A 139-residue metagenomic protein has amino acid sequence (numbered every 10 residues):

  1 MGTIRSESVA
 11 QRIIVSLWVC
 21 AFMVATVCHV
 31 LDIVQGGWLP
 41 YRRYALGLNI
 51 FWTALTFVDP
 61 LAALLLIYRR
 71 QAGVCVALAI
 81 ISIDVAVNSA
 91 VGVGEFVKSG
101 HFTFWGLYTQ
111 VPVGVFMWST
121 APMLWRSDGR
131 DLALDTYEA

Functional and structural regions predicted by a protein language model:
M1-A139: Topology signature of small-to-medium multi-pass alpha-helical membrane proteins
